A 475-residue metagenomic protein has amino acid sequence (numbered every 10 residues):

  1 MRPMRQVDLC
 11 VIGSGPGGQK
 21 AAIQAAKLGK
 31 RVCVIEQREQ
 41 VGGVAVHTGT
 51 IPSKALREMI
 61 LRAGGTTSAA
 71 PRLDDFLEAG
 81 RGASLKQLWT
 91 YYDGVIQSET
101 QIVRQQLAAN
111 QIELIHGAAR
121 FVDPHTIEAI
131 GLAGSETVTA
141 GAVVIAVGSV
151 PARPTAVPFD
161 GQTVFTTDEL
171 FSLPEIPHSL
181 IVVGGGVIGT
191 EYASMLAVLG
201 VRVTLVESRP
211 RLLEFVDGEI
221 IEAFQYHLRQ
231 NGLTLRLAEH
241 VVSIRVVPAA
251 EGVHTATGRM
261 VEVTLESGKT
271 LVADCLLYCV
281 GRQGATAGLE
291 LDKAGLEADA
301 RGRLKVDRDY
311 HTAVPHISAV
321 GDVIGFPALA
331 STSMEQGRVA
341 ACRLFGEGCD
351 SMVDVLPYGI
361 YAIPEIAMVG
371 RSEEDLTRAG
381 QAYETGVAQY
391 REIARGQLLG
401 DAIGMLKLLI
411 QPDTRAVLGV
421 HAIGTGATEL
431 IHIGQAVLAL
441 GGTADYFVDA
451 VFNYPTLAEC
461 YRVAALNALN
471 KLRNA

Functional and structural regions predicted by a protein language model:
R2-G15, I176-G186: Beta1/beta-strand and adjacent pyrophosphate-binding region of the FAD-binding site in flavoprotein oxidoreductases
P3-V7, I23-I176, R209-L213, E219-E222 (+4 more regions): Glycine-rich flavin
C10-I12, A119, T137-G148, V182-V183 (+2 more regions): Short hydrophobic core segments
C10-R38, V44-V46, I51, A55-R62 (+3 more regions): Flexible, glycine-rich terminal cap/loop adjacent to redox cofactors in electron-transfer oxidoreductases
G17-Q24, V44, V164, G189-Y192 (+3 more regions): Short glycine/serine/threonine-rich phosphate/pyrophosphate-binding segments that cradle anionic phosphate groups
T50, V147-R202, V206, T234-L235 (+3 more regions): Glycine-rich dinucleotide-binding loop and its adjacent helix/turn
D160-P177, T270-R343, I433, V437: FAD-site-proximal beta/loop scaffold in flavoenzymes
I188-S208, Y226, H311-S318, I324 (+1 more regions): Active-site substrate-recognition segment that forms the wall of the catalytic cavity or substrate channel
